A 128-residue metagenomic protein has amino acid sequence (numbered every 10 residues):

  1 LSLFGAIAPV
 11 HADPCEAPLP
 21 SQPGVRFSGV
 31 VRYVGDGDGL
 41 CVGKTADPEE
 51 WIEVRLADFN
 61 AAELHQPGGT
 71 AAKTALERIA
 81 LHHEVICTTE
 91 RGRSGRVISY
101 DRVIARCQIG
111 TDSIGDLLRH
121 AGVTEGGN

Functional and structural regions predicted by a protein language model:
L3-N128: Small beta-barrel nucleic-acid-binding modules, primarily SNase/OB-fold domains and secondarily Tudor-like barrels
